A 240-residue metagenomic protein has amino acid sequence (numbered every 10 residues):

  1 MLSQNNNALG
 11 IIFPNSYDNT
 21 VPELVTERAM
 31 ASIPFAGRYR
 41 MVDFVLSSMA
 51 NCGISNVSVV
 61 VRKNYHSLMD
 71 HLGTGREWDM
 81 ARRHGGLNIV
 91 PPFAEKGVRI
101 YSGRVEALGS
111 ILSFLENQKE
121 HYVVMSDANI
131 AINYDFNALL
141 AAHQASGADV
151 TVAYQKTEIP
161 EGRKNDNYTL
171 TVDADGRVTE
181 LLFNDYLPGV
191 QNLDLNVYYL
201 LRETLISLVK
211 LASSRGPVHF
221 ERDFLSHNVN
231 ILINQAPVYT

Functional and structural regions predicted by a protein language model:
M1-A36, S47, C52-N56: N-terminal nucleotide-binding beta1-loop-alpha1 segment
P34, Y154, T171, Y199-L201: Short, well-ordered beta-strand micro-motif
M41-V45, E106-I111, F224: Well-ordered alpha-helical segments embedded in enzymatic catalytic cores
S58-R62, A153-Y154: Short internal beta-strands
H66-I89: Acidic donor-binding segment of Leloir-type glycosyltransferases
G75-E77, Y168-A174: Short, hinge-like loop/turn segments at secondary-structure boundaries
G85-T169: Conserved beta-loop-beta/alpha segment of the NTase-like Rossmann-fold superfamily that binds/positions NTPs
D173-T240: Catalytic-core segments of class I nucleotidyltransferases/pyrophosphorylases that form NMP-activated intermediates
